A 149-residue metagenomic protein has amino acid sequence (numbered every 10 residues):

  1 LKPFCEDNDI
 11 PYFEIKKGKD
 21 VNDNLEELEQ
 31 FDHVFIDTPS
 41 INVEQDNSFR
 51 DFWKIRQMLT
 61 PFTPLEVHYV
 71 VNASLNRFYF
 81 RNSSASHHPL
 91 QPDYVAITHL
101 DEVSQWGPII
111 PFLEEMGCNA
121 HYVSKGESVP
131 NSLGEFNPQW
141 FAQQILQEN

Functional and structural regions predicted by a protein language model:
L1: Short glycine/threonine-rich loop/turn motifs
F4-P11, E27, F31, M58-P61 (+5 more regions): Conserved, well-folded catalytic cores of nucleic-acid-processing and energy-transducing macromolecular machines
C5-F52, N72: Switch II (G3) loop of P-loop NTPases
E26-Q30, P111, L133-F141: Short, surface-exposed amphipathic charged segments that create phosphate/polyanion-binding patches used for binding
I41-D46, P61-F80, V103: Conserved Switch II/interswitch segment of TRAFAC-class P-loop GTPases
F49-I55, R81-N82, S86: Charged helix-capping and loop-helix junction motifs
T63-V71, H88-P130: Conserved beta-strand/loop subsegment of P-loop NTPase cores
K125-N149: Conserved phosphate-handling catalytic cores of large alpha/beta enzymes
